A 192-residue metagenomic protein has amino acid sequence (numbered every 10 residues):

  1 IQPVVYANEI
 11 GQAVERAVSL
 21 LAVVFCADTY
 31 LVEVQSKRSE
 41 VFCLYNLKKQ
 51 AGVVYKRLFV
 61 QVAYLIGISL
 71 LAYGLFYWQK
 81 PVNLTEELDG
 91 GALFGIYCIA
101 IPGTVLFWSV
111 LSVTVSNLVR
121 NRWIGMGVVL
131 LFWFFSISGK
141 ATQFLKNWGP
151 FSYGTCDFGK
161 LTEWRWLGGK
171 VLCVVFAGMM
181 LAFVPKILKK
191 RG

Functional and structural regions predicted by a protein language model:
I1-D28, V54-W123, D157-K160: Secretory targeting signals
I1-V5, W123-G192: Terminal transmembrane helical anchor/hairpin motif
T29-Q35: Membrane-water interface of transmembrane alpha-helices
E33, G95, F132-S136: Alpha-helical transmembrane segments and membrane-interface helix-loop junctions in multi-pass membrane proteins
E40-V41, L65-G74, V171-F183: N-terminal hydrophobic signal/anchor transmembrane helix of membrane proteins
F42-Q50: Short helix-to-coil transition segments within interhelical loops that connect adjacent transmembrane helices
L44, Y55-K56, V128: Hydrophobic core positions of alpha-helical segments in small-molecule transporters and transporter systems
